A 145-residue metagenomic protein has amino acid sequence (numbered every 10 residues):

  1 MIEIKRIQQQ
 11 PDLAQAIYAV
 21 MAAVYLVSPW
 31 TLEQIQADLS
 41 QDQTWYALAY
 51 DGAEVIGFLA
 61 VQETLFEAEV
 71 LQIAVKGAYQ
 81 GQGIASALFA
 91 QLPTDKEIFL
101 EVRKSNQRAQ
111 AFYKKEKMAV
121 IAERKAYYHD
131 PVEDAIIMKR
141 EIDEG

Functional and structural regions predicted by a protein language model:
I2-I4: Extreme N-terminal starter segment of soluble prokaryotic enzymes
R6-A78, S86-Q91, E141-E144: Acetyl-CoA-dependent GNAT
V55, V120-A122: Residue-level detector of beta-propeller blades
V70, I98-V102: Conserved hydrophobic beta-strand within the GNAT/NAT acetyltransferase core sheet that lines the active-site cleft
V75, G81-T94, Q107-K115: Conserved acetyl-CoA-binding loop-helix of GNAT-fold acetyltransferases
R103-Q107, A126-G145: C-terminal "cap" of GNAT-fold acetyltransferases
Y113, M118, M138: Conserved active-site tyrosine of GNAT-family acetyltransferases
